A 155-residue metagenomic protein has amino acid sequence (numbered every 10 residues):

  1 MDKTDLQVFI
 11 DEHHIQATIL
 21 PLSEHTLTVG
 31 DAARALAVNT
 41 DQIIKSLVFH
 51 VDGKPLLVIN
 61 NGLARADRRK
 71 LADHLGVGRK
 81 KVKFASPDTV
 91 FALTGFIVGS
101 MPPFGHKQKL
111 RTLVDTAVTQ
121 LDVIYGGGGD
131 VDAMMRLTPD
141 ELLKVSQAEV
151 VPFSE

Functional and structural regions predicted by a protein language model:
M1-E155: Extended, low-hydrophobicity, polar/charged segments
